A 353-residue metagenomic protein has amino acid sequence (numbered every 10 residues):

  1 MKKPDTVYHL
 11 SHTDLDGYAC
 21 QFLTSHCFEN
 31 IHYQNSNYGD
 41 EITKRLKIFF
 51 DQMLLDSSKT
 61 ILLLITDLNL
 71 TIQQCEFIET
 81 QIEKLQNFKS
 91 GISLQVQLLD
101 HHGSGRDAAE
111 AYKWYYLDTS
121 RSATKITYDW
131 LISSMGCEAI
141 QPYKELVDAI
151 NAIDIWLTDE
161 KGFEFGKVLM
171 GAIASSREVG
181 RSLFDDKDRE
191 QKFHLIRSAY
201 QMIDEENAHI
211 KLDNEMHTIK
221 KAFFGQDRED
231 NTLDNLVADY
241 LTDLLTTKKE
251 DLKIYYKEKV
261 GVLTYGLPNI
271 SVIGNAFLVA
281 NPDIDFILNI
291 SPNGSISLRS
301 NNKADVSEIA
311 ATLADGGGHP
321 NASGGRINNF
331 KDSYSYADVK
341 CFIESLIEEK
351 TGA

Functional and structural regions predicted by a protein language model:
M1-A174, D239-A353: Replace "Mg2+/Mn2+-dependent" with "divalent metal-dependent
N151-T247: Hydrophobic, aromatic-enriched interface-forming segments
